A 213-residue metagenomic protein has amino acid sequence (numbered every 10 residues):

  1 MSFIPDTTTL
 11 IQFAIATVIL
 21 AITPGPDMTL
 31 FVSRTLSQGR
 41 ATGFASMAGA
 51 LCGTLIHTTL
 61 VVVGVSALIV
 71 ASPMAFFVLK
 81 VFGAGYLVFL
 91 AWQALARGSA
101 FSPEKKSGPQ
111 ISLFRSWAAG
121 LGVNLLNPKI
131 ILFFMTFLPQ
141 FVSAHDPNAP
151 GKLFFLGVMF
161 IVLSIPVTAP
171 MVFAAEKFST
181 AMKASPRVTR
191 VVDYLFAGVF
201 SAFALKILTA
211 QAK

Functional and structural regions predicted by a protein language model:
F3-F77, T136-L156, F160-I161, A175 (+1 more regions): Juxtamembrane transmembrane-helix termini in multi-pass membrane transport proteins
V18-A21, N124-L125, I161-A169: Residue-level hotspots within the lipid-embedded alpha helices of multi-pass solute transporters
T35-T42, I111-S112, A184-R187: Juxtamembrane helix-boundary/capping and inter-helix hinge elements in multi-pass membrane proteins
G49, G53-V65, L87-L90, I131 (+2 more regions): Alpha-helical transmembrane segments and their lipid-water interface positions in multi-pass membrane proteins
A71-A100, V167-M171, S179-K213: Selective transmembrane alpha-helices of multi-pass membrane proteins
A96-L113: Flexible cytoplasmic inter-helical loops of multi-pass small-molecule transporters
G108-L121, N127: Anionic-ligand binding region
